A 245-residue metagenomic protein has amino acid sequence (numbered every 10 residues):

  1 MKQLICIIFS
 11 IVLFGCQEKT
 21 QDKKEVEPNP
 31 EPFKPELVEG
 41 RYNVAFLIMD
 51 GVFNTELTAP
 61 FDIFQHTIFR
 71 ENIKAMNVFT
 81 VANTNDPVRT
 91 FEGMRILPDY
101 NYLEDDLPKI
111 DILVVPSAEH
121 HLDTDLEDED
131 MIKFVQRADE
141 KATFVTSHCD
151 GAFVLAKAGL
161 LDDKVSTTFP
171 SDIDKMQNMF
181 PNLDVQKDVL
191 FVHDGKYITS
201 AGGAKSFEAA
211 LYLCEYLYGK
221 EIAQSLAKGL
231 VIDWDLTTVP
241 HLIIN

Functional and structural regions predicted by a protein language model:
M1-E25: Bacterial Sec-dependent N-terminal signal peptides
Q17-V145, F153-A156, D174, K187 (+1 more regions): Extended, subdomain-level signal for the structured scaffold at the beginning of enzyme domains
R41-N43, V165, K196: Residues that mark the start of a beta-strand
V145-T146, S166: A short beta-strand/loop micro-motif in the catalytic core of glycosyltransferases that engages the nucleotide-sugar
D162-D188: A conserved active-site-flanking secondary-structure segment within enzyme catalytic domains
Q186-A201, V231-D235: Conserved Rossmann-fold dehydrogenase catalytic segment
G202-S206: Short acidic alpha-helix initiation/capping motifs at coil-to-helix transition points, especially at protein N-termini
